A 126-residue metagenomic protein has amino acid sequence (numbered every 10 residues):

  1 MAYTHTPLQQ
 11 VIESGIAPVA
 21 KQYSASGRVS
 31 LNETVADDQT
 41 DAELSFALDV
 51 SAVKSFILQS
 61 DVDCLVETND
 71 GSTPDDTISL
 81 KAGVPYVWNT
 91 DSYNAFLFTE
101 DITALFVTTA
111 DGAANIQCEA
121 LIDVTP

Functional and structural regions predicted by a protein language model:
M1-S24, T109-P126: C-terminal interaction-tip segments
S26-R28, N32-L44, K81-G83, D91: Solvent-exposed, conformationally flexible loop/turn segments
T34-S51, S72-P74, G112: Surface-exposed ligand/attachment interfaces on beta-rich extracellular proteins
A47, A82-I102: Beta-sandwich interaction modules
S51-S60, L105: A short beta-strand element within beta-rich, extracytoplasmic domains of secreted/secretory-pathway proteins
K54, V62-V66, A114-I116: Short beta-strand/loop motifs in extracellular/secreted proteins, especially within beta-sandwich accessory domains
Q59-I78: Short, surface-exposed beta-strand/strand-loop-strand elements in extracellular ectodomains
A95-N115: Noncatalytic modules at the cell exterior or secretory-pathway interfaces, chiefly beta-strand-rich lectin/adhesion
